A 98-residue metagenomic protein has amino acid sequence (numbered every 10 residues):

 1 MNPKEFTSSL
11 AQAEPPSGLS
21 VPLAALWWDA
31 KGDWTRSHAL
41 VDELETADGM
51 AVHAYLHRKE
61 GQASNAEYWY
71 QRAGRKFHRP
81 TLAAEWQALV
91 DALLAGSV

Functional and structural regions predicted by a protein language model:
M1-S9: Long, contiguous interaction/recruitment modules in multidomain scaffold/adaptor proteins
T7, P22, D29, W34 (+3 more regions): Inward-facing hydrophobic residues that define packing positions of alpha-helical scaffold repeats
P15-V21, L44-M50: Generic helix N-cap/helix-start motif at coil->alpha-helix transitions
E45-A47, K59-P80: TPR/TPR-like (Sel1-like) alpha-helical repeat modules
D48-A54, F77-W86: Boundary/linker segments of alpha-helical solenoid repeat arrays
L82-V98: Terminal, low-structured helical/coil segments at or just beyond the last alpha-helical repeat
